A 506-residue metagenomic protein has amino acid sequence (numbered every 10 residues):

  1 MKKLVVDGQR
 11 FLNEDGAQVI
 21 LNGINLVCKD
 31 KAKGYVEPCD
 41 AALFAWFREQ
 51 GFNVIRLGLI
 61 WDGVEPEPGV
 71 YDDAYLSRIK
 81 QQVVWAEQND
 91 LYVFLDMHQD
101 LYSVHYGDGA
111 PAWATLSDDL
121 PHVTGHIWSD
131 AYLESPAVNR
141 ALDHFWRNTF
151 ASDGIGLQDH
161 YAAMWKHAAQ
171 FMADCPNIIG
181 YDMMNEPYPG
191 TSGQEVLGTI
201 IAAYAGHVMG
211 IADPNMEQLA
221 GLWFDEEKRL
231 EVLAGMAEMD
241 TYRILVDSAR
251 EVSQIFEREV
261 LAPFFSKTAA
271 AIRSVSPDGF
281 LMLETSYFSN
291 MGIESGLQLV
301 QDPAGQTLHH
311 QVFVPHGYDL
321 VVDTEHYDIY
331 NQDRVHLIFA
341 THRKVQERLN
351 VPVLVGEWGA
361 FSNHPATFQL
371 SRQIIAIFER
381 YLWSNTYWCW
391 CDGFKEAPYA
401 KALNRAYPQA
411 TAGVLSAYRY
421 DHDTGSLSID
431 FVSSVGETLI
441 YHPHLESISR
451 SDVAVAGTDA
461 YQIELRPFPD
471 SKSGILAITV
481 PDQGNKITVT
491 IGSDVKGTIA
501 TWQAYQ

Functional and structural regions predicted by a protein language model:
K3-L21, N25-A270, S274-G279, T285-S289: Active-site mouth of glycoside hydrolases
V5-R10, P38-A45, Y287-Q306, V335-R343 (+1 more regions): Alpha-helical scaffolding within the catalytic cores of extracellular/periplasmic polymer-degrading hydrolases
N22, H310-Y318, T324, Y330-R405: Substrate-binding cleft of secreted/luminal carbohydrate-active enzymes
D30-P38, V64-E65, D72-D73, P189 (+5 more regions): Acidic-and-aromatic substrate-binding clefts and catalytic sites of carbohydrate-active enzymes
F44-G51, M172-A173, L299-V312, R343-N350 (+1 more regions): Acidic (Asp/Glu)-rich catalytic clusters
E227-A249, L299-N331: Aromatic- and acid-rich polysaccharide-binding/catalytic face of secreted or lumenal carbohydrate-active enzymes
T367-S451, K496: Extended, alpha-helix-rich binding/interface surfaces that flank or overlap catalytic cores and mediate recognition
H422-Q506: C-terminal beta-sandwich/jelly-roll accessory domains of carbohydrate-active enzymes
